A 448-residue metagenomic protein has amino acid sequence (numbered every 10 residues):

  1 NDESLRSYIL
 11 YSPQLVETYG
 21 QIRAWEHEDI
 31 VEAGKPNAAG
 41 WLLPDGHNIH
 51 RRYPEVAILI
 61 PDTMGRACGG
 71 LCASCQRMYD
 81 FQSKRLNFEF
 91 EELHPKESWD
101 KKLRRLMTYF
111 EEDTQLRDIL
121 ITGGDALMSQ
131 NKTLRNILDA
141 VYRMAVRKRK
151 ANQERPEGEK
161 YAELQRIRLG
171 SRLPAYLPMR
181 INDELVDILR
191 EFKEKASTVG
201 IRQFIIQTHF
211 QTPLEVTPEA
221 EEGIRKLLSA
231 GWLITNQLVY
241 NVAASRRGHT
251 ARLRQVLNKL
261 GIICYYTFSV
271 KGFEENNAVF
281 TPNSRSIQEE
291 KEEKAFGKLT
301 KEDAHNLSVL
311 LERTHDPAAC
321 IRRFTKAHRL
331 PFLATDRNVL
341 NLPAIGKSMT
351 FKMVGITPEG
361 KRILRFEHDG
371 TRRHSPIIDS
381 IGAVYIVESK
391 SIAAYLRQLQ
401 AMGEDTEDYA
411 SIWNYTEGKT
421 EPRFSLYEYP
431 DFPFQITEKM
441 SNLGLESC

Functional and structural regions predicted by a protein language model:
N1-D2, A251-C448: Auxiliary Fe-S-binding modules of radical SAM enzymes
N1-Y53: Flexible, acidic/Gly-rich N-terminal and inter-domain linker regions that tether and position cofactor-handling modules
D2, W41, E91, E97-T108: Active-site glycine-rich loop that binds ribose-phosphate moieties when present
L42-D80: N-terminal pre-triad scaffold of radical SAM enzymes
I58-I60, L120-G123: Short glycine-rich or small-residue beta-strand-to-loop segments that form or flank ligand, phosphate, metal/Fe-S
C75-R77, G223-K226, A383: Short, solvent-exposed amphipathic alpha-helical segments in soluble enzyme and RNA/protein-processing domains
Q82-R85: Short Cys/His-rich "knuckle" micro-motifs
L103-T114, G124-T300: Conserved AdoMet/S-adenosylmethionine-binding subsite of the radical SAM
